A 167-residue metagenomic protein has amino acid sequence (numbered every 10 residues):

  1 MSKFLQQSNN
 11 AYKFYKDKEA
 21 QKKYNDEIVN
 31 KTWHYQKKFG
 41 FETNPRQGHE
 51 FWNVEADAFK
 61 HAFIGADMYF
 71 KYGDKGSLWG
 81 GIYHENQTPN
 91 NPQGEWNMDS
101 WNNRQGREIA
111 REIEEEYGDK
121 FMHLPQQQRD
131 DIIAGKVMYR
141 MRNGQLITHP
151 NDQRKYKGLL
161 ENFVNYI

Functional and structural regions predicted by a protein language model:
M1-W79, N151-I167: Glycine-rich short-loop/terminal segments
A62-G76, N97, W101-E115: Membrane-interfacial alpha-helical segments at the cytosolic side of multi-pass membrane proteins
L78-G81, G94, E116-H123: Surface-exposed patches in mature extracellular/periplasmic domains of secreted proteins
H84-S100: Interfacial helix-loop-helix junctions of multi-pass membrane proteins
N103-I167: Active-site or metal-binding loop neighborhoods of secreted/extracellular toxin and effector enzymes
